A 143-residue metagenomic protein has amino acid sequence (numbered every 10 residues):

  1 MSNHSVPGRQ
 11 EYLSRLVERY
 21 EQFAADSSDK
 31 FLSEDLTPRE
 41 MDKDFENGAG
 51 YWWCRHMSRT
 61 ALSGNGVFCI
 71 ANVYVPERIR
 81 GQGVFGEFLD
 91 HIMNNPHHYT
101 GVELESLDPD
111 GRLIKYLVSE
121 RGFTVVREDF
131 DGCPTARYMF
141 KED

Functional and structural regions predicted by a protein language model:
M1-P38: Short amphipathic alpha-helix that is part of the acyltransferase structural core
D29-R55: Conserved beta-hairpin
G64-E77: Conserved acetyl-CoA binding element of GNAT-fold acetyltransferases
V75, G81-N94: Conserved acetyl-CoA-binding loop-helix of GNAT-fold acetyltransferases
F88, D110-L113: Conserved short alpha-helix immediately C-terminal to the canonical SAM/SAH-binding motif I of Rossmann-like
N94-P109: Conserved GNAT acetyl-CoA-binding A-motif
E105, G122-Y138: Conserved catalytic-core motifs of GNAT/GCN5-like acyltransferases
L113-S119, F123: Conserved active-site tyrosine of GNAT-family acetyltransferases
